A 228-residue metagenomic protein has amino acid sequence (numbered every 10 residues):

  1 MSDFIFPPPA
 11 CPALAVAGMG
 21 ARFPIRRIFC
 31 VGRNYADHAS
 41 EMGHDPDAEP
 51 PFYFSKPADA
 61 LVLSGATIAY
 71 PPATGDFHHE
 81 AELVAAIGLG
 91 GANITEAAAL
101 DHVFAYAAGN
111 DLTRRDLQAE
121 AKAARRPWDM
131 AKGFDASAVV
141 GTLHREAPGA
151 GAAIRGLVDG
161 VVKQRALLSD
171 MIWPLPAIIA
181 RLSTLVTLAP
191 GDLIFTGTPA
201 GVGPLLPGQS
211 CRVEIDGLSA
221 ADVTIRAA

Functional and structural regions predicted by a protein language model:
M1-A189, L193, G201-A228: Catalytic-core "active-site belt" of small-molecule-metabolizing enzymes, emphasizing His/Asp/Glu-rich regions
T198: Switch II (G3) loop of P-loop NTPases
